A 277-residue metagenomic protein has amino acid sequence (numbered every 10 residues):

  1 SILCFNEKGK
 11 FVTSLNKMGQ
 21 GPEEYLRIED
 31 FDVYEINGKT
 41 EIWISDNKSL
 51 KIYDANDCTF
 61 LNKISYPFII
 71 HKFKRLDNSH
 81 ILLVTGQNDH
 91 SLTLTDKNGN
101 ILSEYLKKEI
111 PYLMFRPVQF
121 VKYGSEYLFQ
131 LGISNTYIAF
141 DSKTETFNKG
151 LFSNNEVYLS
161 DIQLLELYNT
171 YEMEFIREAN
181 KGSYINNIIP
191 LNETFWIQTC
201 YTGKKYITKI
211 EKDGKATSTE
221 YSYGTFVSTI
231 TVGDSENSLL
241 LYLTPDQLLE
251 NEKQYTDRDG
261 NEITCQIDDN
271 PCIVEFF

Functional and structural regions predicted by a protein language model:
S1, K39-D46, S79-G86, K122-I138 (+2 more regions): Short beta-strand elements that form the blades of beta-propeller/WD-repeat-like and other beta-sheet-rich scaffold
K10-I36: Blade-loop segments of beta-propeller domains
T13-E23, T59-I64, I101-E109, T170-E178 (+1 more regions): A short beta-strand motif characteristic of beta-propeller blades
N16-E23, S65-H71, K107-L113, F152-Y158 (+1 more regions): Short coil/turn segments at the loop-to-beta-strand junctions that recur within blades of beta-propeller repeat folds
Y25-D30, I44-H90, E104-E109: Asp-box/WD-like beta-propeller blade repeats and closely related beta-sheet repeat scaffolds
L26-D32, F68-L76, Y112-F120, S183-N187 (+1 more regions): Repeated scaffold domains used in trafficking and secretory/extracellular systems, primarily beta-propellers
K149-E172, K212-E236, L249: Conserved blade-ending motifs and adjacent loop-strand segments that build the rim/top face of beta-propeller domains
F175-T217, G224-G233: Loop/turn-rich, solvent-exposed surfaces of beta-rich toroidal or solenoidal domains
